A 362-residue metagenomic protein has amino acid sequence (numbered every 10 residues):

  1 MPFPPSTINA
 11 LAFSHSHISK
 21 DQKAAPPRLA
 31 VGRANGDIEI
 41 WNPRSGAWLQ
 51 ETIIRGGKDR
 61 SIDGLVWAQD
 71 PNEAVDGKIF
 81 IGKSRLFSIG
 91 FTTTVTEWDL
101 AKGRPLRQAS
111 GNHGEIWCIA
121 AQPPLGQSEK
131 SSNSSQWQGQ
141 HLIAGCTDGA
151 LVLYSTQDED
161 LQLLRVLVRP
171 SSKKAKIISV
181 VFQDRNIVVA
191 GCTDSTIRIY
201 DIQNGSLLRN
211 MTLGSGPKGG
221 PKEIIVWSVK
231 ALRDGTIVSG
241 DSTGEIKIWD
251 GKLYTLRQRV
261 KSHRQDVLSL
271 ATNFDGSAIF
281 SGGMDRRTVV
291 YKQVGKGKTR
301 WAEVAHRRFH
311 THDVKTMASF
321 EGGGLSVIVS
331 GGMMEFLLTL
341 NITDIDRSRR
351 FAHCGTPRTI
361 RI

Functional and structural regions predicted by a protein language model:
M1-F3, W48-G57, P105-G111, L163-S171 (+4 more regions): Short C-terminal beta-strands that terminate individual repeats in beta-propeller domains, predominantly WD40 blades
P5-D21, D59-K78, G114-S134, S172-F182 (+3 more regions): Canonical WD40 repeat/beta-propeller blade segments in eukaryotic WD-repeat proteins
G32-N35, I89-T92, G145-D148, G191-D194 (+5 more regions): Conserved strand-to-loop turn within each blade of WD40 beta-propeller repeats
P43-G46, L100-G103, T156-E159, I202-G205 (+3 more regions): Short loop/turn segments that connect beta-strands within beta-propeller blades
Q108-A109, H113-K218, W227-S228, D241: Solenoidal tandem-repeat scaffolds enriched in leucines and small polar residues
K315-I362: Blade-level signature of beta-propeller repeat domains, shared across WD40, Kelch, NHL, RCC1 and BNR/Asp-box propellers
